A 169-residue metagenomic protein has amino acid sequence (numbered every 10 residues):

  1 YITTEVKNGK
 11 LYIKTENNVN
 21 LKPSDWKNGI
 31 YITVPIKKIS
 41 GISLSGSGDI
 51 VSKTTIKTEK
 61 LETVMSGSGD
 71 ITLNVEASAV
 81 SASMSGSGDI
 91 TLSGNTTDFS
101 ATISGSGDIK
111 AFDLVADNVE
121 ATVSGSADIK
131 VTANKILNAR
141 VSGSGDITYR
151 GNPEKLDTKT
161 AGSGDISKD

Functional and structural regions predicted by a protein language model:
Y1-S45, D49-V64, N74-A79, T91-D98 (+2 more regions): Acidic (Asp/Glu) and glycine-rich low-complexity loops/linkers that are typically intrinsically disordered
L61-T63, S83-M84, R140-S142, K159: Short, surface-exposed linear segments at secondary-structure transitions and domain or protein termini
D70, S81-S83, D89: Mid-length scaffold segments of soluble, non-membrane domains
I90-D169: Short, surface-exposed interaction patches in beta-rich subdomains that mediate adhesion/assembly near membranes
